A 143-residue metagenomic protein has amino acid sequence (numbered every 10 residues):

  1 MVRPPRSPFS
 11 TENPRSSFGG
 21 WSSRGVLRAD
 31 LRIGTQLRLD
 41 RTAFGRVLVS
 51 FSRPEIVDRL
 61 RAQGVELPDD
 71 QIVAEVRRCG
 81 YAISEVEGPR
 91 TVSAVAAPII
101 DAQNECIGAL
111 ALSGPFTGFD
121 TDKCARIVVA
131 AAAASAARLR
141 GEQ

Functional and structural regions predicted by a protein language model:
M1-V2, R90-V92: Short solvent-exposed loop/turn micro-motifs enriched in small/polar/acidic residues
M1-W21, K123-A132, L139-Q143: Intrinsically disordered, low-complexity terminal regulatory regions
P4-R6, Q36, A82-I83, A94: Histidine-centered metal-chelating micro-motifs
T11, D101, G108: A cytosolic small-molecule/anion-sensing beta-strand core signal
E12-P14, S22, I99, G114-T117: Short, glycine/serine-rich, charged loops/turns that create anion-binding and catalytic segments at active sites
W21-P89: Short, solvent-exposed recognition segments
V65-E66, I72-A74, R78-A82, R90-T91 (+1 more regions): Juxtadomain coupling helices with adjacent low-complexity linkers
V95-A102: A short, hydrophobic, proline-anchored segment that marks a local hinge/packing element in signaling and regulatory
